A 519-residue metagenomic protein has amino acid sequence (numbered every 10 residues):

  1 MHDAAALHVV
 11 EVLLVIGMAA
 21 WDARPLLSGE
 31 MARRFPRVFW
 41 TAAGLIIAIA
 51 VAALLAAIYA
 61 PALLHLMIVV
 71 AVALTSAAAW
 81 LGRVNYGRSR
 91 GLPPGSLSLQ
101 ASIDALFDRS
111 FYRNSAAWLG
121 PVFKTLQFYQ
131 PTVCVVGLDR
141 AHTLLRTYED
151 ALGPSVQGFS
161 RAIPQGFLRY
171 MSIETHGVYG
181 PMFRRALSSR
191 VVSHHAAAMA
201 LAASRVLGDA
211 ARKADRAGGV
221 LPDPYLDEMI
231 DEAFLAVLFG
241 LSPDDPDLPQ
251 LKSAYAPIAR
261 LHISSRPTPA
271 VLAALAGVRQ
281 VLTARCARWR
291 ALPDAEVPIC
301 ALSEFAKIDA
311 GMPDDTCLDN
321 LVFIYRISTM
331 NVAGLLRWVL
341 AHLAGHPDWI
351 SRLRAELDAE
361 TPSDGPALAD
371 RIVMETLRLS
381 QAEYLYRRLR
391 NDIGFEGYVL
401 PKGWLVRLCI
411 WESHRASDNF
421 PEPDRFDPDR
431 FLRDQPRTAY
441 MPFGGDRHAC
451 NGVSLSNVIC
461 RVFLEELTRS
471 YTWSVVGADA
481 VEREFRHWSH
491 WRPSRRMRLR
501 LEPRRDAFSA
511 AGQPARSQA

Functional and structural regions predicted by a protein language model:
H2-P131, G365, A507-A519: N-terminal targeting/anchor module and adjacent flexible "hinge" preceding the catalytic domain
A19-D22, P93-F107, P131, V156-W289 (+1 more regions): Cytochrome P450 catalytic-domain helical core, especially the substrate-recognition surface and oxygen-activation
L92-G95, H342-E383, P401-W404: Cytochrome P450 I-helix active-site segment
A101-G120, E360-E396: Conserved cytochrome P450 K-helix E-x-x-R motif and the immediately C-terminal K′/meander segment
A274-L335: Conserved cytochrome P450 catalytic core segment spanning the I/J/K helices
T329-E356, V453-S470: Cytochrome P450 catalytic-core helices
L408-D434: Conserved cytochrome P450 K-helix/beta-meander segment immediately N-terminal to the heme-binding cysteine loop
F431-V476, V481-R495: Cytochrome P450 heme-thiolate "Cys pocket" and heme-binding signature region
